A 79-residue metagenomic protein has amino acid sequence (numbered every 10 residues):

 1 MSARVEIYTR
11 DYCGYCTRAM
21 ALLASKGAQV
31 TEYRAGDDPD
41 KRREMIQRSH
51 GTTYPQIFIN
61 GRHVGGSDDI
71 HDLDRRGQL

Functional and structural regions predicted by a protein language model:
M1-Q29: Local sequence-structure signature of Cys/Sec-based thiol-disulfide redox active-site neighborhoods
G14, D40, G65: Short alpha-helical
R18, K26, R34-D37, D69: Positively charged, proline/Ser/Thr-rich regional signature most characteristic of the Rhodanese/CDC25-like
A21, S25, R43-Q47, D72-R75: Replace "anionic and nucleotidyl ligands
V30-E32, H63: Conserved beta-strand scaffold positions in the cores of enzyme catalytic domains, especially in NTP/NDP-utilizing
R34-T52, L79: Thioredoxin-like thiol-disulfide oxidoreductase module
I59-L79: Non-catalytic, surface beta->alpha helical segment in thiol-disulfide oxidoreductase systems
